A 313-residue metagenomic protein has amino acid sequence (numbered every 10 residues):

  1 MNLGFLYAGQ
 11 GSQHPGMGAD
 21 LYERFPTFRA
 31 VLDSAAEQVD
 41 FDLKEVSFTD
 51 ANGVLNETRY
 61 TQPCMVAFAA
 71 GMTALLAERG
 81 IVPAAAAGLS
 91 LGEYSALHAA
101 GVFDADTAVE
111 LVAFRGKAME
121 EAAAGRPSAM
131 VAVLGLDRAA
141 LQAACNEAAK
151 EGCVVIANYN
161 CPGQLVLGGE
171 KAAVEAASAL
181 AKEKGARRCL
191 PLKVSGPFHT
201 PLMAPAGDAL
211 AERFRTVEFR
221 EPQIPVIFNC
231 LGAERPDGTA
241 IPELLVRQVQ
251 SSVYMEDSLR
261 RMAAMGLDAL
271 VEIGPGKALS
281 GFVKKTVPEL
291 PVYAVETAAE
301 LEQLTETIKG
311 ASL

Functional and structural regions predicted by a protein language model:
M1-L141, L192, A269-A299: FabD-like malonyl-/acyl-CoA
Q10-S12, E37-V39, A100-S251: Alpha/beta catalytic cores of group-transfer enzymes, especially the acyltransferase/condensing modules of polyketide
Y22-E23, E147-A149, K182-K184, K284-P288 (+1 more regions): Short, solvent-exposed amphipathic alpha-helical segments in soluble enzyme and RNA/protein-processing domains
A77, K182, R260-G266: Non-catalytic positions within long, well-ordered alpha-helices that form the structural scaffold/packing of enzyme
L231, P291-L313: Short, flexible loop segments at boundaries between secondary-structure elements
Y254-M255: Amphipathic coiled-coil/heptad-repeat helices and related helical stalk/stem segments that mediate oligomerization
